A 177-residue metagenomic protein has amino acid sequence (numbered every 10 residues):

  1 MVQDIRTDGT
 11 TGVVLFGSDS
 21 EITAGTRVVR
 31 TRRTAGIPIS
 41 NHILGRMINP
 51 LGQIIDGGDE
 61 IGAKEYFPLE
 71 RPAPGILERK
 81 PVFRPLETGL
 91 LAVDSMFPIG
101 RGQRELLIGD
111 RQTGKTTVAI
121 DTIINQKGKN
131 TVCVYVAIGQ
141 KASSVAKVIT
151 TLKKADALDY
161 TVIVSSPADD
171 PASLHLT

Functional and structural regions predicted by a protein language model:
M1-I55: N-terminal accessory targeting/assembly segments
T26-R30, A35, I39-H42, I55-R104 (+3 more regions): P-loop NTPase nucleotide-binding/switch module
G45-R46, E70-P72, R101-Q103, K129-Q140: Short charge-dense sequence patches
T113-Y160: Conserved P-loop
